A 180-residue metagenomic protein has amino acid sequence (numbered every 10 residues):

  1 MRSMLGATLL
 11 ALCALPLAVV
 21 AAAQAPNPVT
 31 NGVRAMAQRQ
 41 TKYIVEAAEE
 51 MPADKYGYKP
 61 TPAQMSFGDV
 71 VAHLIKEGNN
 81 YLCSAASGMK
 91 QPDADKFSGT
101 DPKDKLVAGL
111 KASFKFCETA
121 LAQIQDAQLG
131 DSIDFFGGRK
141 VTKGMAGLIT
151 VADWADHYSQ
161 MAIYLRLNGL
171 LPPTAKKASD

Functional and structural regions predicted by a protein language model:
M1-A7: Positively charged n-region of N-terminal signal peptides that target proteins for export
A7-A18: Bacterial N-terminal signal peptides
V20-N31: Cleaved targeting-peptide boundary
R34-V45, K55-D95, D134-D180: Short, contiguous alpha-helical
G99-D134, V141-H157: Acidic/histidine-rich alpha-helical segments that form the ligand environment of transition-metal centers
